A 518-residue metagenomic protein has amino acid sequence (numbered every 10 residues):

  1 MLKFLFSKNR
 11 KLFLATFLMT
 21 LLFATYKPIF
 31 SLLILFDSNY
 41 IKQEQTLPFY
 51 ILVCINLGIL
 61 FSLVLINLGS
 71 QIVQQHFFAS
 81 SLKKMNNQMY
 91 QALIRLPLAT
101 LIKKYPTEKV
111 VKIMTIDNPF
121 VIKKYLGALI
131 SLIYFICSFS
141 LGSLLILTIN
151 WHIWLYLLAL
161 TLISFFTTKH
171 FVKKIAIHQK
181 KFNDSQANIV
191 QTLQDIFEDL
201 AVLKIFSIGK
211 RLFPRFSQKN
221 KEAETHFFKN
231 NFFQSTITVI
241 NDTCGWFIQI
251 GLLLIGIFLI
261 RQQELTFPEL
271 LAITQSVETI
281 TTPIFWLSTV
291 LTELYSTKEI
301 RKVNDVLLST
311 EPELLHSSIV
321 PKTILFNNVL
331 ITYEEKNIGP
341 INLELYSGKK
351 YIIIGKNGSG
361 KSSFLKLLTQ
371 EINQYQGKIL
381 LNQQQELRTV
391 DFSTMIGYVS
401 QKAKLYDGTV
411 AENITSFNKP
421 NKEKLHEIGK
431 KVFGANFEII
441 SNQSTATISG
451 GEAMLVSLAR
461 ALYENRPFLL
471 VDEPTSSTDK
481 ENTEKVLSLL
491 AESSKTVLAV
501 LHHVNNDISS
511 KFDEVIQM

Functional and structural regions predicted by a protein language model:
M1-K27, E44-L52, S70, Q74 (+7 more regions): Membrane-integrated ABC transporters
K8-K11, A99, I116-Y125, L129 (+5 more regions): An intracellular "coupling" helix at the cytosolic face of ABC transporter transmembrane type-1 domains
F13-I66, T148-H152, F267: Transmembrane helix-loop-helix hairpins at lipid-water interfaces of multipass membrane proteins, especially the type-1
L22-L35, I130-V172, F228-A272: A hydrophobic transmembrane-helix motif
I94-S140: Juxtamembrane loop-to-helix connectors within ABC transporter transmembrane domains
I208, F232, I273-S309: Cytosolic ends of transmembrane helices, especially the final helix of ABC transmembrane type-1 domains
T369: Helix-to-loop junction immediately C-terminal to a conserved catalytic motif
A403-S444: Conserved "ABC signature" C-loop
